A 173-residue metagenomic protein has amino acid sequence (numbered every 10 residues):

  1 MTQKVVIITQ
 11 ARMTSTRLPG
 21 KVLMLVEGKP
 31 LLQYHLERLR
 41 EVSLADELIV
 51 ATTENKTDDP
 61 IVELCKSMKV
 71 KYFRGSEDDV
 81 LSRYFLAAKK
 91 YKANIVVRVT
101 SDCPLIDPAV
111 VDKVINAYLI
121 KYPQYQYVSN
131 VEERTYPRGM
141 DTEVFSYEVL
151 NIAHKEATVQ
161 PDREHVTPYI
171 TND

Functional and structural regions predicted by a protein language model:
Q3-T52: N-terminal glycine-rich phosphate-binding loop and ensuing alpha1 helix
R40-Y72: Acidic donor-binding segment of Leloir-type glycosyltransferases
K66-D79, K89: Conserved donor nucleotide-binding strand/loop of the catalytic core
L86, Y91, D107-T135: Conserved donor-nucleotide/metal-binding helix-loop-beta segment in metal-dependent transferases, i.e., the alpha-helix
V96-V97: Short aromatic/hydrophobic "clamp" motif used to bind/position activated sugar donors
C103-L105: Acidic metal-phosphate-binding loop of nucleotide-sugar-dependent transferases
F145-D173: Active-site oxyanion/phosphate-handling segment shared across diverse enzymes
